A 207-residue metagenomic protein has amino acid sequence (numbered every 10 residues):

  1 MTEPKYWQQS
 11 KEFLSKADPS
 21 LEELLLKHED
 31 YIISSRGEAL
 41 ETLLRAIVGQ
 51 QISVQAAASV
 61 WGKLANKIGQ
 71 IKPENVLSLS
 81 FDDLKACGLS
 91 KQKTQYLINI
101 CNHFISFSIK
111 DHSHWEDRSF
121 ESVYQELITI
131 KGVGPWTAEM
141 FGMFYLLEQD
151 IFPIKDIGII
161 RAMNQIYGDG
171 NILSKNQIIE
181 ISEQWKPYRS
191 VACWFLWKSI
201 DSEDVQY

Functional and structural regions predicted by a protein language model:
M1-Y31, F120-E121, P135-Y207: C-terminal accessory module of base-excision DNA glycosylases/AP lyases that mediates lesion recognition and DNA
Q9, S15-G69: A positional/architectural concept
S20, L24, I52-S53, A57-T129 (+1 more regions): Alpha-helical ds-nucleic-acid-binding substructure associated with the helix-hairpin-helix region of base-excision DNA
I33-E41, G88-K91, S182-R189: Structural motif
S35, Q55, S59, I71 (+7 more regions): Alpha-helix N-cap and coil->helix boundary residues
T42-I47, L79-D83, S122-E126, M140 (+3 more regions): A general alpha-helix detector
L43-V48, L97-C101, F141, A192-L196: Short alpha-helical scaffolding segments that buttress acidic/His motifs in well-ordered protein cores
